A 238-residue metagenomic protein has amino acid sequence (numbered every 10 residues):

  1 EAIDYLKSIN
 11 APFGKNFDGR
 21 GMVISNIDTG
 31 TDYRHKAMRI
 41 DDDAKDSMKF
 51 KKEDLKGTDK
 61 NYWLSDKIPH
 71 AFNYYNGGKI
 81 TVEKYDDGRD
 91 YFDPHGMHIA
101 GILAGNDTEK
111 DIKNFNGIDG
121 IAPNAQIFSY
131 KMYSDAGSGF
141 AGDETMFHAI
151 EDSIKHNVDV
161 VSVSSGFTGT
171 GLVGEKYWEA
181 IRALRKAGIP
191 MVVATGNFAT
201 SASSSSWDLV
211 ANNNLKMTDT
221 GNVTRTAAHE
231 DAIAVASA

Functional and structural regions predicted by a protein language model:
E1-R20, G174-Y177: Aromatic/His-enriched, Gly/Pro-containing loop or helix-boundary segments that lie immediately adjacent to catalytic
N10-F13, Y85-D87, N114-N116, F147-H148 (+2 more regions): A generic local structural motif
P12-G142, H156-D159, R185-K186, S201 (+2 more regions): Subtilisin-like serine protease catalytic core
G19-R20, N106, S129-H229: Substrate-binding/access-modulating region of protease and related hydrolase catalytic domains
A211, S237-A238: Noncatalytic luminal/extracellular "stalk/propeptide" segments of secretory-pathway proteins
